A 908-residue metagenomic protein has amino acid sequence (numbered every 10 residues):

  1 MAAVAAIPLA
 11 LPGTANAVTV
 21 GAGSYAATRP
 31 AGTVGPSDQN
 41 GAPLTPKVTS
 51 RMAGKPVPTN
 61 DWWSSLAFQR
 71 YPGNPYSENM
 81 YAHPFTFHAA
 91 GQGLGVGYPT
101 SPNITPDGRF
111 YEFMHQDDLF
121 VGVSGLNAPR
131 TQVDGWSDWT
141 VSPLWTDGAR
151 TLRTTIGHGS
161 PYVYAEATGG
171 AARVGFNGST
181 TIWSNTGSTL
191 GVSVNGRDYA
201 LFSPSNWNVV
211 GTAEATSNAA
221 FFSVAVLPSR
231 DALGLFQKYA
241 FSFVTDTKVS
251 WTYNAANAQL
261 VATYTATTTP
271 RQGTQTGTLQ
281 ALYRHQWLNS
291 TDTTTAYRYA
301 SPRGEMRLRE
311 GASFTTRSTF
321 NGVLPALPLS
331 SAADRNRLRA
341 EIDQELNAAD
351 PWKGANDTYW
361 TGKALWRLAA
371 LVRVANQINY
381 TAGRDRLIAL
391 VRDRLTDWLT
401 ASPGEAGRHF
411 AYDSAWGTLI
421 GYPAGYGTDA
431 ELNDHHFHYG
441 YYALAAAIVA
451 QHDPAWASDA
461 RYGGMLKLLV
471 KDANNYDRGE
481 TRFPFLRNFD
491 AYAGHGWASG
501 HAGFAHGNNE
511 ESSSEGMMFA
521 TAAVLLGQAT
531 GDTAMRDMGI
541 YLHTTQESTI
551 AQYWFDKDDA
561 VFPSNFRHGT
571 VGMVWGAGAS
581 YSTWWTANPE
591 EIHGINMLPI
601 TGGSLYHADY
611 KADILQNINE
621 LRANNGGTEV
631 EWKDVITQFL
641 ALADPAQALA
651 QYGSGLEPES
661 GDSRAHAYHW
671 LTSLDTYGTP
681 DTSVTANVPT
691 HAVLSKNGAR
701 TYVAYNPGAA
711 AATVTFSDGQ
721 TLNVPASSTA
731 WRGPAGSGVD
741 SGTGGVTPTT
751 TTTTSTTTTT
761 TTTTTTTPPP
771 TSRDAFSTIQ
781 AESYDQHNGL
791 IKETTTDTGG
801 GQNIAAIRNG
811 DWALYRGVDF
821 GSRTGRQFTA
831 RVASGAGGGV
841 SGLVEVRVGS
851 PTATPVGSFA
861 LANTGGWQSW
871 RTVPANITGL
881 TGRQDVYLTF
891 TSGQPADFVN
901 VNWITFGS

Functional and structural regions predicted by a protein language model:
V4, P8, G13, V18-H436 (+4 more regions): Ser/Thr/Asn(+Pro)-rich, low-complexity disordered segments
V20-G21, Y25-R29, T764-S777: N-terminal low-complexity, Pro/Thr/Ser-rich intrinsically disordered segments that act as propeptides or flexible
A355-A375, L387, D429-L466, S512-A520: Aromatic-rich carbohydrate-recognition surfaces in CAZymes
Y426-G427, G500-H506: Flexible glycine/proline-enriched surface loops and loop-helix/loop-strand junctions
Y492-S499: Alpha-solenoid helical repeat scaffolds
F504-N509, S514-Q528: Alpha-helical transmembrane segments
P748-P768: Extracellular mucin-like PTS domains
P768-S908: Extracytoplasmic
